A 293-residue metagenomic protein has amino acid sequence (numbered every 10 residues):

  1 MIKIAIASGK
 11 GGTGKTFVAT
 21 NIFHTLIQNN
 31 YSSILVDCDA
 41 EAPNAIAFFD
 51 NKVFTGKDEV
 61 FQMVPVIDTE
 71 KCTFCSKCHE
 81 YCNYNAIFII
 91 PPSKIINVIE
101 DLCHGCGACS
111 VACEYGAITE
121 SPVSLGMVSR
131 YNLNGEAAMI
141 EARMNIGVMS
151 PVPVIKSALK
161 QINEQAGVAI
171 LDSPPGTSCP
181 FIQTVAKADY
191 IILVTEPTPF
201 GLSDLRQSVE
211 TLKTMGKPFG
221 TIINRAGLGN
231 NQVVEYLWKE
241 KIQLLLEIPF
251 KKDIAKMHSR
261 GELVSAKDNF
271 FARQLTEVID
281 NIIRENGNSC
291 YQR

Functional and structural regions predicted by a protein language model:
M1-I27: Walker A (P-loop) phosphate-binding motif
Y31-I46, P122-V128: Short beta-strand-centered segment that lines the nucleotide-binding/catalytic pocket of NTP-utilizing
C38-D39, E141-G147, I155-F181: Switch II (G3) loop of P-loop NTPases
A40-A42, G176, T198-P199, A226-G229 (+1 more regions): Conserved nucleotide-binding/hydrolysis micro-motifs of P-loop NTPases
D50-T69: N-terminal glycine-rich dinucleotide-binding loop that anchors FAD/FMN and/or NAD(P) in oxidoreductases
V66-N85, N97-G116: Cysteine-centered iron-sulfur cluster-binding motifs in ferredoxin-type domains/subunits of redox enzymes
S178-P199, L205: Inter-motif core of Ras-like GTPase G domains
V209-R293: C-terminal lobe/tail of nucleotide-utilizing enzymes
